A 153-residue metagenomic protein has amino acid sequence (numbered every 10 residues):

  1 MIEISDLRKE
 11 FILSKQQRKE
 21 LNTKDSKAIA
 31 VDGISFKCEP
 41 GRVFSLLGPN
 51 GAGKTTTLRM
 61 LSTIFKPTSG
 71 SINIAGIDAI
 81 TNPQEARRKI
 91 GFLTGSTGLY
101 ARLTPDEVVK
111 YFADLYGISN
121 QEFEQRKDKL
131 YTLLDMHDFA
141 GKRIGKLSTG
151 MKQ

Functional and structural regions predicted by a protein language model:
I2, K9-Q153: ABC transporter nucleotide-binding domains
